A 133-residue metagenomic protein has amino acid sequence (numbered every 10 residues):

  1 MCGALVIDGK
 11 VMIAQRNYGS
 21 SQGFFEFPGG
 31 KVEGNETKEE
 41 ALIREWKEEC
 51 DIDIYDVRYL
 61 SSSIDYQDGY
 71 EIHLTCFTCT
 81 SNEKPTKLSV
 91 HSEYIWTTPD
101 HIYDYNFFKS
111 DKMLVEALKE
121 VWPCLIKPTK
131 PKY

Functional and structural regions predicted by a protein language model:
M1-V11, S62: Conserved N-terminal beta-strand and adjoining loop/helix that marks the start of the Nudix/MutT-like hydrolase domain
L5-V6, I13, C79, W96: Conserved hydrophobic "DFG−1" position in protein kinase catalytic cores
K10-E48: Conserved Nudix-box catalytic region and its N-terminal flanking loop in Nudix hydrolases and closely related
V32, I102-Y103, V115: A generic structural signal for short hydrophobic patches within well-formed alpha-helices
I52-S62: A short coil-to-beta-strand element that immediately follows conserved catalytic motifs
S63-P85, I95, P99, D111 (+1 more regions): Active-site-adjacent beta-strand/loop module that shapes the phosphate/pyrophosphate-binding cleft
T86-H91, Y105-F108: Short, charged, solvent-exposed linker or helix-capping segments at domain edges/interfaces that act as flexible hinges
S110-Y133: Charged phosphate-binding loop/patch that engages nucleotide di/tri-phosphates or the phosphate backbone of nucleic
